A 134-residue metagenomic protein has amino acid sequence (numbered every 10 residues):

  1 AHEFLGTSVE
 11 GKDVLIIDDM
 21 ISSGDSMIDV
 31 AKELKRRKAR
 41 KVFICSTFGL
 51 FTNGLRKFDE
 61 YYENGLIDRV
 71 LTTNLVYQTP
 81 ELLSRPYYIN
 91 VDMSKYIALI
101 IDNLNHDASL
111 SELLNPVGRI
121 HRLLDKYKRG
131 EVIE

Functional and structural regions predicted by a protein language model:
A1-E134: PRPP-associated nucleotide enzymes
